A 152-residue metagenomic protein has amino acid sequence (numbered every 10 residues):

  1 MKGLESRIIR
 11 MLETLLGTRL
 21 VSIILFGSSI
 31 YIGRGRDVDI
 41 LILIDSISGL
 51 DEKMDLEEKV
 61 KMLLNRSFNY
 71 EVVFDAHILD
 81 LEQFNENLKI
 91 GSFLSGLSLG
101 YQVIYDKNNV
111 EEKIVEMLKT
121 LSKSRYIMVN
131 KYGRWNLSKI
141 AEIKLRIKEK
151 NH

Functional and structural regions predicted by a protein language model:
M1-S22, I30-G35, D45-H152: Catalytic core of pol beta-like nucleotidyltransferases
D39-L43: Short beta-strand->loop micro-motif that forms the acidic, two-metal-ion catalytic signature in nucleotide-processing
